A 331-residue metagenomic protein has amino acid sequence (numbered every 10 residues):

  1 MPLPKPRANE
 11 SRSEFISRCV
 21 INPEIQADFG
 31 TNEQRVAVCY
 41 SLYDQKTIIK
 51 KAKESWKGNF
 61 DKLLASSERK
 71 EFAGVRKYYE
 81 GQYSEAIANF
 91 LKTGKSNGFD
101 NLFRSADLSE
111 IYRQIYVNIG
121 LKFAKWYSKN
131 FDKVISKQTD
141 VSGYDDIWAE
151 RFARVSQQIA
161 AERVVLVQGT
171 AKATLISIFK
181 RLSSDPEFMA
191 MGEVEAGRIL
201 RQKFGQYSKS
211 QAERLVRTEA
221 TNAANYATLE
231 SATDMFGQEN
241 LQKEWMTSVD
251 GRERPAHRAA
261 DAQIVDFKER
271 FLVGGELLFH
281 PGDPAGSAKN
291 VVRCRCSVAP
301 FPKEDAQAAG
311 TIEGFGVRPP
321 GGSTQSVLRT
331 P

Functional and structural regions predicted by a protein language model:
M1-I48: A charge-rich, low-complexity, intrinsically flexible signal that marks solvent-exposed coils, linkers, repeats
M1-K5, V36, L42-Y207, Q211 (+2 more regions): N-terminal leader/targeting and assembly helices and adjacent pre-domain segments
A27, S184, Q202, S231-D234 (+1 more regions): Short polybasic/polar patches that bind polyanions
F29-T31, M191, Q238, K303: Secondary-structure transition/capping motifs at alpha-helix termini and the adjoining loop/turn into the next element
S210-V317: Acidic, glycine-rich two-metal-ion catalytic cores of nucleic acid-processing enzymes
